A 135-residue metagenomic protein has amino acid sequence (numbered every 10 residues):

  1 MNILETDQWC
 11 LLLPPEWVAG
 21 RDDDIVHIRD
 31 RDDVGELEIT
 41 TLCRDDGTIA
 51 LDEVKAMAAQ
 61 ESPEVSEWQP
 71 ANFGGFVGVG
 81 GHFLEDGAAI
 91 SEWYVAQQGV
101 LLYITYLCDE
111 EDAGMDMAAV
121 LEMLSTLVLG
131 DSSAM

Functional and structural regions predicted by a protein language model:
M1-L4, D22, D33-T40, A59-F73 (+2 more regions): Charged, low-complexity, helix/coiled-coil-prone segments
N2-D52, A56, E85-D86: Secretory pathway targeting signatures of secreted, lumenal, and periplasmic proteins
W17, Y106-M135: Surface-exposed amphipathic alpha-helical segments
D24-I25, H82-L84, V128-M135: Short flexible/disordered coil segments
I28, I39, G81-F83, Y94 (+1 more regions): Short beta-strand element of the conserved SAM-dependent methyltransferase core
L51-A59, L121-L124: Generic detector of well-ordered alpha-helical segments enriched in charged/polar residues, highlighting helical
V54-E110: Signature of long, low-cysteine stretches enriched in small and polar/charged residues
